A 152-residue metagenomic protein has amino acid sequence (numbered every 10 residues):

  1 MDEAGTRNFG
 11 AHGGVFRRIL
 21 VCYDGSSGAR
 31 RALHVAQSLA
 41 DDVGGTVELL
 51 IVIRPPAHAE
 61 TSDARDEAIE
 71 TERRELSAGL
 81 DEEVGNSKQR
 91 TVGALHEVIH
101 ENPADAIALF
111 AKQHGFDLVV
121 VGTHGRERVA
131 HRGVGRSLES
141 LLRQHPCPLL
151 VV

Functional and structural regions predicted by a protein language model:
M1-G14, G85-V119, R128: Structural beta-alpha unit
N8-D63, G93, Q144: Small/aliphatic-rich secondary-structure junction motif
Q37, A108, E139: Active-site phosphate/pyrophosphate- and oxyanion-stabilizing loops and adjacent acidic/basic residues in soluble
A40, S87, A111, L141-L142: A generic structural signal for well-ordered alpha-helical segments
A64-I69, Q113-H114, S137-E139: Short, hinge-like loop/turn segments at secondary-structure boundaries
D66-A78: A short acidic, glycine-rich active-site loop that binds or catalyzes chemistry on phosphate/adenosine moieties
L118-Q144: Glycine-rich, Arg-bearing micro-motifs that act as flexible, cationic patches
C147-V152: Short, flexible loop segments at boundaries between secondary-structure elements
